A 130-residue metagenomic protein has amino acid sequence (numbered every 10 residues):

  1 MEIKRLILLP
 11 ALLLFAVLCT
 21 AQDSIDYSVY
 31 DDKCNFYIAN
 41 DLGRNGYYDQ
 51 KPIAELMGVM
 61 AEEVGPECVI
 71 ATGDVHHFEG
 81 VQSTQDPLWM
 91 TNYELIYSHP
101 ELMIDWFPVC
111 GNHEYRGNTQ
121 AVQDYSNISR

Functional and structural regions predicted by a protein language model:
M1-L8: Bacterial N-terminal signal peptides that target proteins for export
E2, I53, V75, G117-N118: Alpha-helix initiation/capping motif
L8, L12, V59-E63, L95-L102: Secondary-structure boundary motif
P10-L13, L42, Q123-R130: Generic anion/oxyanion-binding catalytic loop in active/binding sites
L12-T20: Hydrophobic h-region of N-terminal signal peptides that target proteins for export in Gram-negative bacteria
C19-P87: N-terminal active-site segment of His-dependent metallophosphoesterases
D26-Y30, N35, H77-R130: Extended active-site neighborhood of metal-dependent phosphoesterases/phosphodiesterases
